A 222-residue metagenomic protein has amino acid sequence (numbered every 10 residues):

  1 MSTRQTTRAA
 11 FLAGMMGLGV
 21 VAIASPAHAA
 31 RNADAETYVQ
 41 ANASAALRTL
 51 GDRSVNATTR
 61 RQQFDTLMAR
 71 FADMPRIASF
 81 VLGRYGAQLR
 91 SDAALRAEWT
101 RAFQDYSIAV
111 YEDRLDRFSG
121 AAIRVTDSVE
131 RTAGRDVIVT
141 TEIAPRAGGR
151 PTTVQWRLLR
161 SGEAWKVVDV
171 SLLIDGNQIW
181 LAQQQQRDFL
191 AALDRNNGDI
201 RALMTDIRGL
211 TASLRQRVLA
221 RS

Functional and structural regions predicted by a protein language model:
M1-R4: N-terminal secretory signal peptides that target proteins for export/translocation
T6-L12, M16: N-terminal export leaders
M16-G17, A27: Cleavable N-terminal signal peptides
I23-A29: Sec/Tat signal peptide C-region and signal peptidase I cleavage site
N32-L115: Early exported N-terminus immediately downstream of N-terminal targeting peptides
W99-T100, Q104-P151, D206-S222: Surface-exposed, charged secondary-structure patches
R150-D175, A182: Extended hydrophobic
V170-S222: Low-complexity, intrinsically disordered terminal/linker segments enriched in charged and Gly/Pro repeats
